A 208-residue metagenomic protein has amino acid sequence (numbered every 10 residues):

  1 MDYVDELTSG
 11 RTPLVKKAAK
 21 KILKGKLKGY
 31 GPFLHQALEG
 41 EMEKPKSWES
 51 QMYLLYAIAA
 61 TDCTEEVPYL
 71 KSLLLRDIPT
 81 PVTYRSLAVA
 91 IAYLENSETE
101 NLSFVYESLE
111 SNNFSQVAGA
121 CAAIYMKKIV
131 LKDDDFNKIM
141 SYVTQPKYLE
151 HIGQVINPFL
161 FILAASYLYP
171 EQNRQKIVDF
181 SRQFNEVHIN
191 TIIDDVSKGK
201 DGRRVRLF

Functional and structural regions predicted by a protein language model:
M1-E6, G25-E41, C63-L75, S97-E110 (+3 more regions): Amphipathic alpha-helical scaffolding segments comprising HEAT/armadillo-like alpha-solenoid repeats
M1-K17: N-terminal "cap/leader" segments of large eukaryotic alpha-helical scaffolds
G10-T12, M42-S47, I78-V82, N112-F114 (+2 more regions): Short inter-helical turns and helix N-cap capping residues of alpha-solenoid HEAT/ARM repeat scaffolds
P13-K28, W48-T64, V82-S97, V117-V130 (+2 more regions): Structural detector for internal amphipathic alpha-helices that build alpha-solenoid repeat scaffolds
L14, G31, D133, R182 (+1 more regions): General structural signal for secondary-structure boundaries
P81-Y84, V105-S108, S115-A118, I139: Residue-level signal for functionally critical sites in structured catalytic/ligand-binding pockets
D179-F208: Terminal, low-structured helical/coil segments at or just beyond the last alpha-helical repeat
